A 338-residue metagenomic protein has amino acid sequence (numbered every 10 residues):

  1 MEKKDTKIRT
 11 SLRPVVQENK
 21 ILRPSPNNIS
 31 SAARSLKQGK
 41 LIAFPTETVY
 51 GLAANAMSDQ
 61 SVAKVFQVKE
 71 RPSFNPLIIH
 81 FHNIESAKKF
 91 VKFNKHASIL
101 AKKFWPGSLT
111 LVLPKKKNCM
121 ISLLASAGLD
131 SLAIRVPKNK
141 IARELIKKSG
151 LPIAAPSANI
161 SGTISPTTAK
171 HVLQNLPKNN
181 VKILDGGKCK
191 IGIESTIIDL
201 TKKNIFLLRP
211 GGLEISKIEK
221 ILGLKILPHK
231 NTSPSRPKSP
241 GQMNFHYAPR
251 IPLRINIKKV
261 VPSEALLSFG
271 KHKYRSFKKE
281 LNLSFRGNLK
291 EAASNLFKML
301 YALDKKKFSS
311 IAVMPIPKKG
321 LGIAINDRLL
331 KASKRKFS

Functional and structural regions predicted by a protein language model:
M1-S338: Active-site-adjacent structural elements in enzyme catalytic cores
